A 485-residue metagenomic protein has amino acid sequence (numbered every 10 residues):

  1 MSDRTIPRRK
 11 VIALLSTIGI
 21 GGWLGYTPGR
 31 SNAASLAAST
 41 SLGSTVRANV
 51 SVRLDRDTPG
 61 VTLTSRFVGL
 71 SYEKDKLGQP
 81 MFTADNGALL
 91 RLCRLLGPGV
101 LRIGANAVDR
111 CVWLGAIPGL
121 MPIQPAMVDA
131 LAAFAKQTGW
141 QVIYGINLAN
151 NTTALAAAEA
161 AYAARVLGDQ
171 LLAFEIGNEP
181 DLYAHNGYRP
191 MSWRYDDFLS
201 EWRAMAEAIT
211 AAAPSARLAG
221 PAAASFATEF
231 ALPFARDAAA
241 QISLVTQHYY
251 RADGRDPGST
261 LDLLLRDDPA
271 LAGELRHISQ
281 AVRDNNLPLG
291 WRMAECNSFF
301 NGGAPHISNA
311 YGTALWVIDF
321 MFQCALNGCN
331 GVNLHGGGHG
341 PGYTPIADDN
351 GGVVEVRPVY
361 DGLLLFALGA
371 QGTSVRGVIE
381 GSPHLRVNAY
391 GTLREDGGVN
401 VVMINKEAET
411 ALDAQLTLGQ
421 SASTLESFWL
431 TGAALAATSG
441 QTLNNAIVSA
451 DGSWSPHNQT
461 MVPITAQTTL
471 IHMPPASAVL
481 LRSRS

Functional and structural regions predicted by a protein language model:
S2-I6: Short, Lys/Arg-rich N-terminal segment immediately upstream of the first membrane anchor
P7, V11-G29, A34-I176, D181-T228 (+6 more regions): Non-catalytic accessory regions flanking glycosidase/transglycosidase catalytic cores in CAZymes
L182-M191, R255-L264, F300-I307, G342: Active-site-proximal beta-alpha loop/turn segments in soluble metabolic enzymes
G254-F299: Glycoside hydrolase catalytic-domain groove-lining segments
A304-I318: Extracellular glycoside hydrolase catalytic/binding regions
